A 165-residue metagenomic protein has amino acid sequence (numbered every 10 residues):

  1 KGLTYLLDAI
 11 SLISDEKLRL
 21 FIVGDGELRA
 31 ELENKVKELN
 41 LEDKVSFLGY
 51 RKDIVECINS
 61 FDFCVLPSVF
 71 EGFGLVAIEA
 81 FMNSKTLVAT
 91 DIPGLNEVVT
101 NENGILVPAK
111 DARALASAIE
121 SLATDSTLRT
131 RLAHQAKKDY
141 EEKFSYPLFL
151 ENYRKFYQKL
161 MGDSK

Functional and structural regions predicted by a protein language model:
K1-L12, I22, E27-E33, R113-A114 (+1 more regions): A conserved mid-protein helix/loop that constitutes part of the nucleotide-sugar donor-binding site
E33-G49: Nucleotide-activated donor-binding/catalytic signature segment of Leloir-type glycosyltransferases, i.e., the conserved
Y50, V69: Aromatic "clamp/platform" in nucleotide-sugar-dependent glycosyltransferases that forms part of the donor/acceptor
C64-V65: A short hydrophobic beta-strand element within the catalytic core of glycosyltransferases that build diverse glycans
A77-E79, I92-L106: Short acidic/histidine- and often glycine-rich active-site loop of Leloir-type glycosyltransferases that engages
T86-A89: Short hydrophobic beta-strand element within catalytic cores of glycosyltransferases and related nucleotide-activated
N101, I105-A112, S121-S126: Conserved acidic donor-binding segment of nucleotide-sugar-dependent glycosyltransferases
A114, S121, L128-K143, F149-K155: A short, well-ordered alpha-helix in the C-terminal region of glycosyltransferases
